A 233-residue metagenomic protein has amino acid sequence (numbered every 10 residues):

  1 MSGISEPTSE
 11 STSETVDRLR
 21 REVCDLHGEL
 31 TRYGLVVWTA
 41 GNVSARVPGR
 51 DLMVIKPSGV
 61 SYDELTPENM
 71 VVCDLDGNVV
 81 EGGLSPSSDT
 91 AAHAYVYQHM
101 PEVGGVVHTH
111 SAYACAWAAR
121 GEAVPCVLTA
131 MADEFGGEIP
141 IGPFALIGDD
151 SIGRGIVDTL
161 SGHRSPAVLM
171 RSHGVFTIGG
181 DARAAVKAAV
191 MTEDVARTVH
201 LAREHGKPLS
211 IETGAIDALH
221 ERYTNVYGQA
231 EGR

Functional and structural regions predicted by a protein language model:
M1-R233: Glycine-rich flexible loops
